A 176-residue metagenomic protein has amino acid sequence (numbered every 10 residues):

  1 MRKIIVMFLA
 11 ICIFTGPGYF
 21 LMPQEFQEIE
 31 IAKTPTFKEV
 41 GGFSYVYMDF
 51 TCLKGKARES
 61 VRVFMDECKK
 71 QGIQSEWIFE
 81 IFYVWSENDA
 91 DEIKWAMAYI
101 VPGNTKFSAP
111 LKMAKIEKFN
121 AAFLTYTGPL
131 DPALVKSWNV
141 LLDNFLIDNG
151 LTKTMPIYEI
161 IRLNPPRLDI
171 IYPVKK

Functional and structural regions predicted by a protein language model:
R2-K176: A solvent-exposed interaction/effector surface
